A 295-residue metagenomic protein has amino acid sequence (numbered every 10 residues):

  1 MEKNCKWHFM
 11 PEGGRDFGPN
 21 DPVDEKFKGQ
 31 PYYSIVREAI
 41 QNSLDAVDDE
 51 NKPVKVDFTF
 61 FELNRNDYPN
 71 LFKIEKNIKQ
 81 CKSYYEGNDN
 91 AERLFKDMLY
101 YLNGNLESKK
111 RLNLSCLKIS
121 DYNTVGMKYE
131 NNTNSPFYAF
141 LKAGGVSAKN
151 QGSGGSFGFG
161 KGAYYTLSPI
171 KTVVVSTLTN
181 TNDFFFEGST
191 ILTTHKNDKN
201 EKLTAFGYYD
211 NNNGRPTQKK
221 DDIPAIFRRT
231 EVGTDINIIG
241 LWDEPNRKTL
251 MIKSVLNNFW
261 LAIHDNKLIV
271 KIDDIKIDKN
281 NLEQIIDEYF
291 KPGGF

Functional and structural regions predicted by a protein language model:
M1-S115, S120, Y129-A139: Bergerat-fold GHKL ATPase/HATPase_c domain
F9-G13, E25-S34, L44-D48, D210-F295: N-terminal assembly/transducer modules of large multi-domain enzymes, emphasizing dimerization/partner-binding
G29-P31, E50-V54, R111-S115, G158-F159 (+3 more regions): Short, well-ordered loop/turn elements at secondary-structure boundaries
P31, I35, Q151-F159, M251: Short, glycine/acidic-rich beta->alpha junctions
D45, F60-N64, D121-G126, A163-S168 (+3 more regions): Short, flexible loop/turn elements at secondary-structure junctions
E50-K73, V173-G214: Flexible phosphate/Mg2+-sensing switch loops adjacent to catalytic phosphate-binding sites
K79-N105, K142, S147-A148, N197-I226: Surface-exposed acidic, glycine/proline-enriched linker/cap segments that occur as 15-30-residue helix-coil
D89-F185, T190-T193: Flexible ATP-lid and adjacent glycine-rich G1/G2 motifs of the Bergerat
